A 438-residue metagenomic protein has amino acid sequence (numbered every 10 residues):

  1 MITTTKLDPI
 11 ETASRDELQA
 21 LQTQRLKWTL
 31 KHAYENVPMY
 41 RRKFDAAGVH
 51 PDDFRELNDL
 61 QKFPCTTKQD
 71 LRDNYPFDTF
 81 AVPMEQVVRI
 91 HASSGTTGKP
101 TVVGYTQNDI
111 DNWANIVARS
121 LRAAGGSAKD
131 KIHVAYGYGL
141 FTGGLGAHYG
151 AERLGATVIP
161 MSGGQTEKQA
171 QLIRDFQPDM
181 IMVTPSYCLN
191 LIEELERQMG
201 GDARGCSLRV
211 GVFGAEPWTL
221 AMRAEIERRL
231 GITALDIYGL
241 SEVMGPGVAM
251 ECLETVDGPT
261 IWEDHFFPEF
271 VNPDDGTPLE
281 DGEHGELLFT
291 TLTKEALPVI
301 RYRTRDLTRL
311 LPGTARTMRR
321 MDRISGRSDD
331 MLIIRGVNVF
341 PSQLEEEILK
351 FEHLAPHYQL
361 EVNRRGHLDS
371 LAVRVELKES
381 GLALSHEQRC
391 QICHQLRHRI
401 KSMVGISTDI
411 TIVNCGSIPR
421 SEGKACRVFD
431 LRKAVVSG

Functional and structural regions predicted by a protein language model:
M1-A92, T97-N115, R119-A123, S127 (+5 more regions): Nucleotide 5′-phosphate-binding alpha/beta core
A33, S93-T96, I132, I181 (+4 more regions): Conserved S/T- and glycine-rich ATP-binding loop of Class I adenylate-forming
Q107-S120, K131-N190: AMP-binding/adenylate-forming
L121-G126, G150, D202-A203: Glycine-rich helix-loop-beta junction characteristic of Rossmann-like nucleotide cofactor-binding loops
K131, Q198-W218: Conserved helix-loop-beta element of the AMP-binding
I181, L288, L292-V404, G423: AMP-binding/adenylate-forming catalytic core of the ANL superfamily
C188-S207, A224-R229: Adenylate-forming
W218-T314: Conserved AMP-binding/adenylate-forming
